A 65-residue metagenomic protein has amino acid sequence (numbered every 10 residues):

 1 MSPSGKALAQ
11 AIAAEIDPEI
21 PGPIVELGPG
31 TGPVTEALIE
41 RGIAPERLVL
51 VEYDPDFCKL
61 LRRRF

Functional and structural regions predicted by a protein language model:
M1-E19: Class I SAM-dependent methyltransferase Rossmann-like catalytic core, especially the SAM/SAH-binding loop
I16, R41-G42, F65: Active-site catalytic pocket residues across diverse enzymes, especially alpha/beta-hydrolases
I20-G30: Conserved class I S-adenosyl-L-methionine
T31-I43: Conserved SAM-binding loop of SAM-dependent methyltransferases across substrates and taxa, primarily the Class I
E46-V49: Short beta-strand element of Class I
D54: Conserved SAM/SAH-binding beta-strand->alpha-helix loop
L61-R62: Conserved SAM-binding loop
